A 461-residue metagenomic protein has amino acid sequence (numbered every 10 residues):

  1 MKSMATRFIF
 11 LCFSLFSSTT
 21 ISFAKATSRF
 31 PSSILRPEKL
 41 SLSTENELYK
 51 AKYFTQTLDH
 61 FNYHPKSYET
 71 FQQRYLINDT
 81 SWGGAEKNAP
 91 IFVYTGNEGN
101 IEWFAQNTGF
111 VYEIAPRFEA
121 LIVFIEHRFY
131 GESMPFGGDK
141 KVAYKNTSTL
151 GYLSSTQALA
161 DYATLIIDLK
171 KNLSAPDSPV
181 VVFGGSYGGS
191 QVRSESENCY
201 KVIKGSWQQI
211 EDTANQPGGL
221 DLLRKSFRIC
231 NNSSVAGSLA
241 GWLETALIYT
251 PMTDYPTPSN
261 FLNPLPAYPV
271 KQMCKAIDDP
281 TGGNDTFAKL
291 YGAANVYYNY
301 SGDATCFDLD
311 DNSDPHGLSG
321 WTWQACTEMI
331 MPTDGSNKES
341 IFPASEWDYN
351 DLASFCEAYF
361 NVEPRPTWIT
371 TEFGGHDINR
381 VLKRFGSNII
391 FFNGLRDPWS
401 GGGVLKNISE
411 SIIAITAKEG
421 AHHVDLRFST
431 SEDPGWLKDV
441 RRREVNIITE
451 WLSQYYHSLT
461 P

Functional and structural regions predicted by a protein language model:
K2-F124, E132, G138-K140, R396 (+1 more regions): Catalytic-loop region of hydrolases
N62-L220, S400-G401: Serine-hydrolase-like catalytic core of hydrolytic proteins
R117-E119, V123, V192-S194, E410-L426: Catalytic or ion-translocation cores adjacent to nucleophile or general acid/base/metal-coordination motifs in diverse
Y187-W323, T327-M331: Alpha/beta-hydrolase
D310-G374: Small-residue-rich helix-loop
P343, S400-N407: Short alpha-helix in the alpha/beta-hydrolase fold that links the catalytic acid
F391-N393: Short beta-strand/loop motif that positions the catalytic acidic residue of the alpha/beta-hydrolase fold
A421-L437: Catalytic histidine-centered segment of alpha/beta-hydrolase-like enzymes
